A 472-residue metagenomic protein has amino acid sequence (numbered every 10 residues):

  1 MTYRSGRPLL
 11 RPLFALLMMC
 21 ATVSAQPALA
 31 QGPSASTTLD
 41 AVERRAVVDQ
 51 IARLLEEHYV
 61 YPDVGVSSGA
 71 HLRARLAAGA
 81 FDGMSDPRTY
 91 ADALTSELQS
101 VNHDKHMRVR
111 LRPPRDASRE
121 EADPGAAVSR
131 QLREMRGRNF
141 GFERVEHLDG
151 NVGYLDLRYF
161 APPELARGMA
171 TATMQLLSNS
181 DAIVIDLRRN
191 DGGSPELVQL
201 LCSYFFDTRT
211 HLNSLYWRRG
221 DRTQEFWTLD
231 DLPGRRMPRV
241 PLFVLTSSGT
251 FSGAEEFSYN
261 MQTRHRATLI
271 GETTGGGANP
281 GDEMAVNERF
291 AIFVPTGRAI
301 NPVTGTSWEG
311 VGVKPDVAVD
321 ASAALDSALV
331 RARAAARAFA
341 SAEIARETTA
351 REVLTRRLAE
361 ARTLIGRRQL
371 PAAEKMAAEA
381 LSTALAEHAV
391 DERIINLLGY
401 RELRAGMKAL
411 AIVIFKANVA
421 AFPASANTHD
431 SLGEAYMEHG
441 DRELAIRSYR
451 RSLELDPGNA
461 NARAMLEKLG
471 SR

Functional and structural regions predicted by a protein language model:
P62-G150: Extended, small/polar residue-biased N-terminal targeting/export presequences and adjacent propeptide/linker tracts
G192-L245, N279-A285, G297: Gly/Ser/Thr-rich loop/hinge elements
E392, K408, A426-N427, A460-N461: Helix-start (N-cap) detector for alpha-helical repeat units in TPR-like alpha-solenoids, especially tetratricopeptide
